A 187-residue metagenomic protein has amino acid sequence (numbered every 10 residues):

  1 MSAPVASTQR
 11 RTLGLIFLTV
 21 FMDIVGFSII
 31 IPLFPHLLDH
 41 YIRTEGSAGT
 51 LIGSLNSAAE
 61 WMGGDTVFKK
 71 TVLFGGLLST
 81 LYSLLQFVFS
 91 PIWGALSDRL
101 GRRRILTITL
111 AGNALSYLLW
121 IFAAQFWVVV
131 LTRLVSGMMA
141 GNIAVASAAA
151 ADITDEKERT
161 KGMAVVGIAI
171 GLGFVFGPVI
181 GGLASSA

Functional and structural regions predicted by a protein language model:
Q9-T50: Pair of pore-lining "gating" transmembrane helices in MFS-fold secondary transporters
F21, S116, W127-G141: Hydrophobic core of transmembrane alpha-helices in multi-pass small-molecule transporters, especially MFS/SLC-type
G75-W93: Central cavity-lining transmembrane alpha-helices of secondary-active solute carriers, predominantly the Major
G101, F122-W127: Helix-breaking motifs and short loop linkers at transmembrane-helix boundaries and internal kinks in secondary membrane
A111-A124: C-terminal ends and interior cores of transmembrane alpha-helices in multi-pass membrane transporters/permeases
T132-I170: Cytoplasmic helix-loop-helix junction between adjacent transmembrane helices in 12-TM secondary transporters
M163-G181, S185: Glycine-rich segments within core transmembrane alpha-helices of 12-TM secondary carriers
